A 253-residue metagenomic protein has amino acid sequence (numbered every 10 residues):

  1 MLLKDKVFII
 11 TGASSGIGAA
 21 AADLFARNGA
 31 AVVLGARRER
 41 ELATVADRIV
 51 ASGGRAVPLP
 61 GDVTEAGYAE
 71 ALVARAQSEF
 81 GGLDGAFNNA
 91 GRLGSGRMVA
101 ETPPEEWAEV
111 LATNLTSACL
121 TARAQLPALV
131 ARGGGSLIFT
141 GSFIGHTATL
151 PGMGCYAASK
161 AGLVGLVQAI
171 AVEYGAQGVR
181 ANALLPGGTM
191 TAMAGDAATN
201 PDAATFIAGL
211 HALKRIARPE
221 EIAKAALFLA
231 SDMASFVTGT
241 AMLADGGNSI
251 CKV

Functional and structural regions predicted by a protein language model:
S14-S15: Conserved glycine-rich cofactor-binding loop
N28-T44: Conserved glycine-rich Rossmann-like NAD(P)H-binding loop of the short-chain dehydrogenase/reductase
L93-G96, L227, T238-V253: Short C-terminal tail/terminal secondary-structure segment of NAD(P)H-dependent dehydrogenase/reductase domains
R97-V99, P103-L111, I207: Substrate-binding pocket helix/loop in short-chain dehydrogenase/reductase
A122, S159, V167: Active-site helix of classical SDR
P127, V172-E173, S235: Alpha-helical segment proximal to the catalytic Tyr-Lys
G175, R180, V237-G239: Short, small/polar-rich loop/turn modules that mediate ligand/substrate recognition or access, typified
